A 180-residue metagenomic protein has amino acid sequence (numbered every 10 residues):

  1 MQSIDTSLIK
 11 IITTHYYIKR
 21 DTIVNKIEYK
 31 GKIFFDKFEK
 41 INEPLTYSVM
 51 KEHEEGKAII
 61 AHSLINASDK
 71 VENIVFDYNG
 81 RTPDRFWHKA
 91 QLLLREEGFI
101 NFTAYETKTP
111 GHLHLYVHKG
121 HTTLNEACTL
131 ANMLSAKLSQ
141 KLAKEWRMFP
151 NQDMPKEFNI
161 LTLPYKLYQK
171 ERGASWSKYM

Functional and structural regions predicted by a protein language model:
M1-V75, G80-Q91, K144, F149-P150 (+2 more regions): DNA replication initiation on ssDNA origins
I65-S68, L94-E96, Y105-E106: Short, charge-rich binding segments
V75-F76, N101-A127, I160-L163: Histidine-centered divalent-metal-coordination microenvironment in nucleic-acid enzymes
D84-E97, V117-K144, E171-M180: Helical (often loop-to-helix) elements that flank the catalytic cores of nucleotide-handling enzymes
N101-T109, K141-D153: A generic structural motif
